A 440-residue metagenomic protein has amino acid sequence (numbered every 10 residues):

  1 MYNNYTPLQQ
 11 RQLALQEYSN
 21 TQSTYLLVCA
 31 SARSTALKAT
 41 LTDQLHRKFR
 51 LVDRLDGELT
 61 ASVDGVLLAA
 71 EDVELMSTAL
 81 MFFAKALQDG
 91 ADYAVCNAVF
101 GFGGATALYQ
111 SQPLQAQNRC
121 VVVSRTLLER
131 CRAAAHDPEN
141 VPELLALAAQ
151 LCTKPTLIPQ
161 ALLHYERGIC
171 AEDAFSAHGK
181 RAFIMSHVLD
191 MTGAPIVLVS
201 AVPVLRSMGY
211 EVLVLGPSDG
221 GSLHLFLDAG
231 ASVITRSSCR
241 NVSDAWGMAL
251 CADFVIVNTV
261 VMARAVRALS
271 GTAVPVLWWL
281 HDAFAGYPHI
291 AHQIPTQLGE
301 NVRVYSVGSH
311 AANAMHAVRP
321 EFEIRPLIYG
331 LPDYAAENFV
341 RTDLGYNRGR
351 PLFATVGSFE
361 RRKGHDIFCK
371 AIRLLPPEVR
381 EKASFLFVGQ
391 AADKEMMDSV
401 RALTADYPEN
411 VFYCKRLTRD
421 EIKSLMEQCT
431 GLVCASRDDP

Functional and structural regions predicted by a protein language model:
M1-T40, A107-Y109, T153-P155, L162-R181: Non-catalytic membrane-proximal stalk/linker segments that position and tether the catalytic domains
A70, V356, K415, T430-D438: Short Ser/Thr-rich beta->loop micro-motif in glycosyltransferases that lines and helps position the nucleotide-sugar
T78-A105: Conserved donor NDP-sugar-binding/catalytic core segment of glycosyltransferases
P195-P203, P351, E360-L374, E395: A conserved mid-protein helix/loop that constitutes part of the nucleotide-sugar donor-binding site
G221-A229, V379, S384-E409, E421: Short, structured helix-loop element that forms part of the nucleotide-activated donor/catalytic region
L250-F254, E427-P440: Acidic donor-binding loop of glycosyltransferase active sites
P288, E300-P326, L331, A335: A short, active-site helix/loop in glycosyltransferases that binds the activated sugar's phosphate group
A336-N347: A short helix/loop element that forms part of the nucleotide-sugar donor recognition site in Leloir-type
